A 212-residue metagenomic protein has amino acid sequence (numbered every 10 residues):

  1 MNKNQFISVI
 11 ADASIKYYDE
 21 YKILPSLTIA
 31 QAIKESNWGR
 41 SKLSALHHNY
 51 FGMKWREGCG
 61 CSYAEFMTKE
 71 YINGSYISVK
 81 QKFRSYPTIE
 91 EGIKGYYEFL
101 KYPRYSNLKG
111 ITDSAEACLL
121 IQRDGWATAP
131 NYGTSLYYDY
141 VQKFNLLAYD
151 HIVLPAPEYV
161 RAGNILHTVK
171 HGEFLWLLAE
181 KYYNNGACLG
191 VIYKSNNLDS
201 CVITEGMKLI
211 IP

Functional and structural regions predicted by a protein language model:
M1-A162: Catalytic cores of secreted/periplasmic lytic hydrolases that degrade extracellular macromolecules
Y18, A179-E180, Y193: The alpha-helix within a helix-turn-helix
T28-Q31, G186, I192: Alpha-helix N-cap/helix-start motif at helix boundaries, enriched for small hydrophobics
A156-G186, M207: Primarily a LysM-type cell-wall glycan-binding module
L189-T204: Short acidic beta-strand-loop surface patches of small beta-rich interaction domains
